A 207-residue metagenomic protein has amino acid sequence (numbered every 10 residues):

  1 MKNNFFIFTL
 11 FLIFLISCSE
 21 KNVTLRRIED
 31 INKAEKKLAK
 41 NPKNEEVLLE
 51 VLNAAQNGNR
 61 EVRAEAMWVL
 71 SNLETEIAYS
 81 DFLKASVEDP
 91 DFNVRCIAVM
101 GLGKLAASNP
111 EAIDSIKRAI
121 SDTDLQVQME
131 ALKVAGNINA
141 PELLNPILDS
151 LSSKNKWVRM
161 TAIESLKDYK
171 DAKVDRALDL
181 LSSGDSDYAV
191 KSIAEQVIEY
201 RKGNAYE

Functional and structural regions predicted by a protein language model:
M1-I16: Sec-dependent bacterial lipoprotein signal peptides
S19-A34: Bacterial Sec signal peptide processing site at the extreme N-terminus
S19-K21, N41-Q56, T75-E88, A107-S121 (+3 more regions): Amphipathic alpha-helical scaffolding segments comprising HEAT/armadillo-like alpha-solenoid repeats
P42, L70, E74, L102-A106 (+6 more regions): Alpha-solenoid repeat junctions
G58-N59, P90-D91, T123-D124, K154-N155 (+1 more regions): Short inter-helical turns and helix N-cap capping residues of alpha-solenoid HEAT/ARM repeat scaffolds
E61-N72, I97-G101: Non-membrane alpha-helical segments in proteins
